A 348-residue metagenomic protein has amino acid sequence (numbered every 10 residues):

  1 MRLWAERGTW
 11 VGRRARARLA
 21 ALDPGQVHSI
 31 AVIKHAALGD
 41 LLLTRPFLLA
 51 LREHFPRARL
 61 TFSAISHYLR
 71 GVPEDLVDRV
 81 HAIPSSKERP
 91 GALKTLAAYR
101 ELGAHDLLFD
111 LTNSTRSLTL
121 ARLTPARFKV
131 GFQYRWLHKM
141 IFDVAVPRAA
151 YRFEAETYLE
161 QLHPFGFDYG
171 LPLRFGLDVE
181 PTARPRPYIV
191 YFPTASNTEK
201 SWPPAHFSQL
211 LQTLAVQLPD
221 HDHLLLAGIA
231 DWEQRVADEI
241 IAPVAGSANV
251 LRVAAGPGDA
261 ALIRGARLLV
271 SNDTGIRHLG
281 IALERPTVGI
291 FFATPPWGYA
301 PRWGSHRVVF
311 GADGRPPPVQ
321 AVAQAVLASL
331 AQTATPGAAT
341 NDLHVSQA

Functional and structural regions predicted by a protein language model:
M1-A348: Catalytic machinery of carbohydrate-active enzymes, primarily nucleotide-sugar-dependent glycosyltransferases
